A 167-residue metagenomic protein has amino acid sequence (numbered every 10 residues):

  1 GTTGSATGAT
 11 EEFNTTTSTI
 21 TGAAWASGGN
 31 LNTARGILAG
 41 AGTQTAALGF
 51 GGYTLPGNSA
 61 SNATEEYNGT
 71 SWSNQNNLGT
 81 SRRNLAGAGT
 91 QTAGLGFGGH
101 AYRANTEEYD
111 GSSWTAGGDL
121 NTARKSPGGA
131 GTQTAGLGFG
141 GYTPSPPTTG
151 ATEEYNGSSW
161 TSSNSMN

Functional and structural regions predicted by a protein language model:
G1-N167: Polar, enzyme-active/binding microenvironments
